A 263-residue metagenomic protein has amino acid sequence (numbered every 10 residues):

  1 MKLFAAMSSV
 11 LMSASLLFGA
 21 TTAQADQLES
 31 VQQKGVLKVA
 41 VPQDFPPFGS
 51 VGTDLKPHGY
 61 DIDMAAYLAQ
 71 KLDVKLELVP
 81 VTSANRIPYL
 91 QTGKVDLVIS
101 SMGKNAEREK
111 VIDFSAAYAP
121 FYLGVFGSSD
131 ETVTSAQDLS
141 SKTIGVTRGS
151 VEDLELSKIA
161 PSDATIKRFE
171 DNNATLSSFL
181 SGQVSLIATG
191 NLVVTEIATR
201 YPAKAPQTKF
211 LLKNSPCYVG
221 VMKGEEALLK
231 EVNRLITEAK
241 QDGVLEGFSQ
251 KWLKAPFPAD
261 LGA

Functional and structural regions predicted by a protein language model:
D26-S101: Extracytoplasmic small-molecule ligand-binding "clamshell" domains of the periplasmic binding protein/Venus flytrap
L28, G127-I144: Flexible hinge/capping segments at coil-to-helix
L37-K38, D73-K75, T92-S100, T143 (+4 more regions): Alpha-to-beta junction loops
I62, E77-P88, K167-S177, S181 (+1 more regions): Short helix-initiation/N-cap motifs at beta->coil->alpha
I62-K71, Q137-D138, K142-T143, G149-V151 (+1 more regions): Extended ligand-binding regions for polar small-molecule ligands
N85, M102-K110, E155-K158, L180 (+1 more regions): A ligand-binding cleft/hinge motif common to bilobed small-molecule-binding domains
A119-G127, T195-T237, A255-A263: Periplasmic-binding protein-like
V151-R168, A205-T208, T237-A263: Ligand-binding clefts/hinges and TM-proximal coupling segments of bilobed small-molecule sensing domains
